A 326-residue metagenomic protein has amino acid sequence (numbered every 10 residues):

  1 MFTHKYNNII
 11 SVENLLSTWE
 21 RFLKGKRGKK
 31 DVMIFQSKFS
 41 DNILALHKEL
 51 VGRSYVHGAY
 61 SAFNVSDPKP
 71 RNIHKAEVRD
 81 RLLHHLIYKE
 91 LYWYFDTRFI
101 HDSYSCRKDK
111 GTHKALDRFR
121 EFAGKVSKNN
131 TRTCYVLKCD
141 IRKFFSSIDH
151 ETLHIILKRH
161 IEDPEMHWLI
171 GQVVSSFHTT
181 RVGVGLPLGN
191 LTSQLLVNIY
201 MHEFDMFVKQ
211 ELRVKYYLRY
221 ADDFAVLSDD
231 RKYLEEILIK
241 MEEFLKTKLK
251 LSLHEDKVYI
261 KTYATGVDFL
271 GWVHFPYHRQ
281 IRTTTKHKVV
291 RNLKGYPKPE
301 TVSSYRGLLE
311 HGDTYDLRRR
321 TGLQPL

Functional and structural regions predicted by a protein language model:
M1-L44: Non-catalytic, polymerase-adjacent accessory regions of viral genome-replication enzymes
F2-K5, E90-S146: Active-site-proximal segment of RNA-dependent polymerases
S11-L15, L46-K69, L82, K89 (+1 more regions): Reverse-transcriptase-like RNA-dependent polymerase core
G25-M33, G58-H84, R98-G111, S176-N198: Short, conserved non-catalytic motifs in the polymerase core
K30, I87, F119, I170 (+2 more regions): A residue-level signal for conserved active-site and pocket-lining positions in enzyme catalytic cores
N42, E49-L50, R120-A221, A225-M241 (+3 more regions): Conserved polymerase palm-domain catalytic core
A76, H85, K232-E236, L251-L326: Right-hand nucleic-acid polymerase module
C106-A115, A225-V226, I260-A264: Beta-rich nucleic-acid/ligand-interaction surfaces
